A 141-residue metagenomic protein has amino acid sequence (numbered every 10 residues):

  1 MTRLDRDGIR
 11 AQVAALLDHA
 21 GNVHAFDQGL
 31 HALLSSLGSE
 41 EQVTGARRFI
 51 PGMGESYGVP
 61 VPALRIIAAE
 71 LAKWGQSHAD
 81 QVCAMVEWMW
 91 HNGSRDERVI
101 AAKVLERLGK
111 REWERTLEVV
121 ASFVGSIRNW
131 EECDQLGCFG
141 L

Functional and structural regions predicted by a protein language model:
M1-L141: Alpha-helical scaffold domains
